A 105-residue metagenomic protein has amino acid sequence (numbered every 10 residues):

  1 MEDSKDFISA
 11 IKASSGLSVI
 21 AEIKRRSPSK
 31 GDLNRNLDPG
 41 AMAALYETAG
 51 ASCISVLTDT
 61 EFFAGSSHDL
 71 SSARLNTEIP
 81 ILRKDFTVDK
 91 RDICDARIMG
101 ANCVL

Functional and structural regions predicted by a protein language model:
M1-I81, V88: Conserved N-terminal beta1-alpha1 strand-loop-helix module at the mouth
I20, V104-L105: A short, well-structured catalytic beta-strand-centered motif of the EAL phosphodiesterase domain for c-di-GMP
G50, G100-A101: Active-site-proximal glycine-rich helix-loop-beta segment
C53, C103-V104: A short hydrophobic/small-residue beta-strand
L70-S72, D95, C103: Extended, folded domain segments that form the structural surfaces/walls around functional sites
I79, A101-N102: Structural loop-to-beta junction motif characteristic of Rossmann-like glycosyltransferase folds
V88-G100: Catalytic cores of alpha/beta
